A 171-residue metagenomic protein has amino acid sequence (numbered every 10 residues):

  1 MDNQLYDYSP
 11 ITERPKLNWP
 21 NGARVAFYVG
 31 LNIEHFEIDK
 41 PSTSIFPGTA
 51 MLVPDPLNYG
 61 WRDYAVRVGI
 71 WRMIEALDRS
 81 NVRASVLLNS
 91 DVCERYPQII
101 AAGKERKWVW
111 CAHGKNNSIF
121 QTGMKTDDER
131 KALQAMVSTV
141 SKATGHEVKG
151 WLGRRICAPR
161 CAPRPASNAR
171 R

Functional and structural regions predicted by a protein language model:
D2-R171: Catalytic alpha-helical scaffold of carbohydrate-active enzymes acting on polysaccharides/glycoconjugates
